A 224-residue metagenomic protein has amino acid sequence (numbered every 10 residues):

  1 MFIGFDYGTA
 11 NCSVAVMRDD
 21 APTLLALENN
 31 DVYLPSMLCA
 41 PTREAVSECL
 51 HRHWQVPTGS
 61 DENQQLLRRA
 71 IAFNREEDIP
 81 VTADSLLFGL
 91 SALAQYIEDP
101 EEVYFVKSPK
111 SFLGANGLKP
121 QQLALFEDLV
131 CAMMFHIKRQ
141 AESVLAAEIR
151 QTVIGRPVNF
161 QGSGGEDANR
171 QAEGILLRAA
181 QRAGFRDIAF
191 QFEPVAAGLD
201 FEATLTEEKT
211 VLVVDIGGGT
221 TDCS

Functional and structural regions predicted by a protein language model:
M1-L24, I97, E101-E102, F201-S224: Gly/Thr-rich phosphate-binding beta-strand-loop-beta motif of the actin/hexokinase/Hsp70
T9-A10, D31, E44-A45, V158-Q161 (+2 more regions): Conserved nucleotide-binding/hydrolysis micro-motifs of P-loop NTPases
A10, R150, R186: Short acidic/polar active-site loop segments enriched in Thr and Asp
L27-L177, Q181: Phosphate-binding loop and its immediate beta->loop->alpha context in nucleotide/phosphate-handling enzymes
A141-A146, V158, Q171-L212, I216-G217: Hydrophobic, small-residue-rich alpha-helical packing segments that form membrane-like cores
